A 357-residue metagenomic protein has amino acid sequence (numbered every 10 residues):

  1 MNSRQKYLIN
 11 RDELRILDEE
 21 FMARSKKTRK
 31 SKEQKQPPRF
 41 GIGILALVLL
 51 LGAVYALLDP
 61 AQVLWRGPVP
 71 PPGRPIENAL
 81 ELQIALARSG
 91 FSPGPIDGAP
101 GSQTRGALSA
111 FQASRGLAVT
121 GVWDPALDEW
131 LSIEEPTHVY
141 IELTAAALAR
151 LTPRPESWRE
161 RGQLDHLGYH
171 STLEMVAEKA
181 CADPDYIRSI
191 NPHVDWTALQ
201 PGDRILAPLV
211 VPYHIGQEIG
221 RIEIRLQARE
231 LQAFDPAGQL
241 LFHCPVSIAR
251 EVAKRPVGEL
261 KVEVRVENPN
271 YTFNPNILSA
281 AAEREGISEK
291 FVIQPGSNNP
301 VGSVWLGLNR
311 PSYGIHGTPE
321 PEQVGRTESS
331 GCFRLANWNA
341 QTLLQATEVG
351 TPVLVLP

Functional and structural regions predicted by a protein language model:
N2-P38: N-terminal Lys/Arg-rich, disordered targeting/topogenic segments
G41-L57: Hydrophobic membrane-insertion alpha-helices, especially the h-region of bacterial N-terminal signal peptides
G73-A110, A146-C181: Primarily a LysM-type cell-wall glycan-binding module
A87-F91, S109-L117, S132-P136, E178-A182 (+5 more regions): Sec-exported extracytoplasmic/periplasmic mature domains
P93, L173, D185-H193, I205-R221 (+3 more regions): N-terminal post-signal-peptidase region of extra-cytosolic proteins
S102-L148, R188-R221: Extracellular LysM carbohydrate-binding repeats and other cell-envelope/extracellular binding modules
D183, Q200-L260, V264-P269: Cell wall/extracellular polymer interaction/catalysis modules
A282-P357: Exported/periplasmic cell-wall-interacting domains
